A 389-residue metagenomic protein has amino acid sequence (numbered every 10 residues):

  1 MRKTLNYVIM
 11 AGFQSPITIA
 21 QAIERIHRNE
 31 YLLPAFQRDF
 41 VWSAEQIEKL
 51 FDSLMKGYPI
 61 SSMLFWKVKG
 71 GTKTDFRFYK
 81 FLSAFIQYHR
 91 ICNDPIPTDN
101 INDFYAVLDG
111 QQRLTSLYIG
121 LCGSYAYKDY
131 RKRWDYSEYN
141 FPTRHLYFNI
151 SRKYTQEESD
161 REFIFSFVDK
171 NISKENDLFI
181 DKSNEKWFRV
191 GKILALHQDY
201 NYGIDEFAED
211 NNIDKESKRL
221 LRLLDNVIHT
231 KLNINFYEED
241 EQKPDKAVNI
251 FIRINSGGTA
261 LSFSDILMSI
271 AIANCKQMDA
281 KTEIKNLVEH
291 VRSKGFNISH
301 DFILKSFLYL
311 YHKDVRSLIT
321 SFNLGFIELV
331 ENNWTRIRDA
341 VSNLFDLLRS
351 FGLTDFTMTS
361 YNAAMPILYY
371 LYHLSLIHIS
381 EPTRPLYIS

Functional and structural regions predicted by a protein language model:
M1, M278-D279, W334: Short alpha-helix boundary/capping motifs
M1-I9, L386: N-terminal amphipathic/basic-hydrophobic helices that include classical n-h-c signal peptides and signal-anchor
M1-T4, L82, I164, L368 (+1 more regions): Extended hydrophobic/Leu-rich segments
N6-A44, E48-H312, D355-F356: Basic- and aromatic-enriched surface patches that contact anionic nucleotides/nucleic acids
G258-A260, S375, Y387: Short amphipathic alpha-helical segments with coiled-coil-like heptad repeat character
Y309-L374: Structured, charged N-terminal subsegments at the starts of enzyme catalytic cores and at intra-chain domain/subunit
I377-S389: Single conserved hydrophobic/aromatic residue that forms the stacking wall/gate of nucleotide- or nucleobase-binding
